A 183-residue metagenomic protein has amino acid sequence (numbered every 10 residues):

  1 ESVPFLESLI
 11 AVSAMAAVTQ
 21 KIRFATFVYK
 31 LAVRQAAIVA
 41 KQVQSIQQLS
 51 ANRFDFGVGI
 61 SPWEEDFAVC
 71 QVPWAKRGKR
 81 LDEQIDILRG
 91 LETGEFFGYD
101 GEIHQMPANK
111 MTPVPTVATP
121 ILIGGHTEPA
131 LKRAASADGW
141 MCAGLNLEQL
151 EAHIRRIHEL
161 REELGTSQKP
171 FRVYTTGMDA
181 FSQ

Functional and structural regions predicted by a protein language model:
E1-Q183: Active-site-adjacent structural elements that line small-molecule/cofactor binding pockets in enzymes
